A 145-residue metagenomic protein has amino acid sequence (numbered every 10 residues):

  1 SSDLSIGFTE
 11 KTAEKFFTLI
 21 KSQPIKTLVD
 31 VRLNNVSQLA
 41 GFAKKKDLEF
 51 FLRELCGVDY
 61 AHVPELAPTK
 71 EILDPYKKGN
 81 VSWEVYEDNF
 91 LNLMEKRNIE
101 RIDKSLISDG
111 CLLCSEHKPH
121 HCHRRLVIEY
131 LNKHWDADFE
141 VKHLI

Functional and structural regions predicted by a protein language model:
S2-I145: Residues lining hydrophobic/aromatic ligand-binding pockets adjacent to catalytic sites
